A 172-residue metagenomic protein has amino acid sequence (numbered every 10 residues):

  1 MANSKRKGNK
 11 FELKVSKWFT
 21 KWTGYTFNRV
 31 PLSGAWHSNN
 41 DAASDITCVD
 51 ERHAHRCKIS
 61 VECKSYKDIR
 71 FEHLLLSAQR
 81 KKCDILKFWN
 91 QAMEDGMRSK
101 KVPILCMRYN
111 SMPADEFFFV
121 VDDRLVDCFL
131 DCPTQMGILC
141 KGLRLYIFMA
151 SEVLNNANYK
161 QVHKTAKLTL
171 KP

Functional and structural regions predicted by a protein language model:
S4-G96: Catalytic centers of nucleases
M97, V102-P172: Domain-level recognition of nuclease-like catalytic cores that cleave nucleotide substrates
